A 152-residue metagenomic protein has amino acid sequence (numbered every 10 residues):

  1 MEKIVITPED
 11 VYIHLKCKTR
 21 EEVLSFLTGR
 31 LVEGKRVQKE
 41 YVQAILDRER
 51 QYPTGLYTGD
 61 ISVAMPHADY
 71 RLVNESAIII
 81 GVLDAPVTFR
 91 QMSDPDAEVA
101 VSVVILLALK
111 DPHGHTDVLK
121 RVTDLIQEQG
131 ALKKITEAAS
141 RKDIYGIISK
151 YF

Functional and structural regions predicted by a protein language model:
M1-F152: Cytosolic covalent-transfer regions centered on His/Cys nucleophiles that carry phosphoryl or persulfide groups
